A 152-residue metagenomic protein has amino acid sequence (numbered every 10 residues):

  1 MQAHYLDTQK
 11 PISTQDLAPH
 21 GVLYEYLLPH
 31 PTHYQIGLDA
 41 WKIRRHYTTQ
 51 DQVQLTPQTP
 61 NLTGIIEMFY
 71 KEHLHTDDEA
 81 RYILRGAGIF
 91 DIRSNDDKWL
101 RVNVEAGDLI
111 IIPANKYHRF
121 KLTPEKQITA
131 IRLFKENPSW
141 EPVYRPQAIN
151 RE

Functional and structural regions predicted by a protein language model:
M1-Q50: N-terminal leader/capping segments at the start of a protein or of a new domain
T49-T76: Conserved double-stranded beta-helix
I66-A80, D97-W99, V104-A106: A short beta-loop-beta micro-motif enriched in histidine and acidic residues
L74-S94, I111: Short, conserved beta-strand element in jelly-roll/cupin
A87, N95-D97, Q147-N150: Double-stranded beta-helix
D96-K98, K126-Q127: Short, surface-exposed beta-strand-loop junctions and turns on beta-sheet-rich folds
V104-P124: Conserved metal-binding segment of the jelly-roll/cupin
K121-E152: Double-stranded beta-helix
